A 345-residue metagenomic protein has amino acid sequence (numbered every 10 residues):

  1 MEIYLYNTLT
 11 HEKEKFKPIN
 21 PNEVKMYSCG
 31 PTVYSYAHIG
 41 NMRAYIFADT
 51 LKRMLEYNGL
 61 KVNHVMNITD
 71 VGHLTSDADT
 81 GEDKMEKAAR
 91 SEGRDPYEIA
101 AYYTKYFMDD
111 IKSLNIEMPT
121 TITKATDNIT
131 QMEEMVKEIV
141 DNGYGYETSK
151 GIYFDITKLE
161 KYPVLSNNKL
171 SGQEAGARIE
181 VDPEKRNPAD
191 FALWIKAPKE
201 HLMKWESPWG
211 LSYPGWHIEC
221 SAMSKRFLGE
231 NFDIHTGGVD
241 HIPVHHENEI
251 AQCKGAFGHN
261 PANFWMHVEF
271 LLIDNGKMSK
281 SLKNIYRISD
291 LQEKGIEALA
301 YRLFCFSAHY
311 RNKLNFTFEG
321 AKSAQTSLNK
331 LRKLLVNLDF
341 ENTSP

Functional and structural regions predicted by a protein language model:
M1-P31, D49, M108-D109, T130-L338: Alpha-helical recognition segments enriched in aromatics with Gly/Pro capping that present substrate-recognition
T10, I19-I111, N115: N-terminal, positively charged nucleic-acid-binding surface of large information/translation enzymes
Y36, M42-R43, I99, D127 (+3 more regions): Residues that cap or flank secondary-structure elements
V62, P119-T121, F232, A262-N263: Residue-level recognition of the N-termini of beta-strands and the immediately preceding loop/turn
H64-V65, I122, L193, W265: Conserved beta-strand scaffold positions in the cores of enzyme catalytic domains, especially in NTP/NDP-utilizing
V65-V71, A100-F107, E117-M132, K150-L159: Short, glycine/charge-rich beta-strand/loop segments that flank catalytic centers and engage negatively charged groups
K87-D95, T120-T126, G210, G238-V239: The substrate-binding groove and active-site-proximal loops of carbohydrate-active enzymes, especially glycoside
N342-P345: Short, intrinsically disordered, charge-balanced linker/junction segments flanking boundaries in proteins
